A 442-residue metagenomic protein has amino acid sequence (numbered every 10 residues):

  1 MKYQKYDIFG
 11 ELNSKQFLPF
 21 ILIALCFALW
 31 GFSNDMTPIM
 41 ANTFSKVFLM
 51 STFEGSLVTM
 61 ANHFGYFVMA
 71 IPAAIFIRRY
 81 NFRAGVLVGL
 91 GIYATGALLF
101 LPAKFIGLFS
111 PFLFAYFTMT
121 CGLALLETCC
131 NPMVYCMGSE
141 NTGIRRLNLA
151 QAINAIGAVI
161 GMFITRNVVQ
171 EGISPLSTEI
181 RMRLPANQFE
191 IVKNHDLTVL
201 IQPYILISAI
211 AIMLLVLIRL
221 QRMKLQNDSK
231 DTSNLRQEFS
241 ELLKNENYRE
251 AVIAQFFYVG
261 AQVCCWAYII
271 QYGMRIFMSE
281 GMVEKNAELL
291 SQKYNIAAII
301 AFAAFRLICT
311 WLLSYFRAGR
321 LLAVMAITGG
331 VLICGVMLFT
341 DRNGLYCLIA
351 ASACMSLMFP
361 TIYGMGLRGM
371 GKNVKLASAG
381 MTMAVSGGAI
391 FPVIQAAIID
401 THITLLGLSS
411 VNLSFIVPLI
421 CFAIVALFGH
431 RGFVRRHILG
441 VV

Functional and structural regions predicted by a protein language model:
K2, L215-R222, V417-V442: Multi-pass alpha-helical transporter architecture, strongest for 12-TM Major Facilitator/SLC carriers used
L18-K46, C130-N131, C265-G273: Extracytoplasmic
T37-A41, G161-Q170, E241-I296: Extracytoplasmic gate region of multi-pass secondary transporters
L57-I77, I296-I308: Central cavity-lining transmembrane alpha-helices of secondary-active solute carriers, predominantly the Major
G91-I106, I327-D341: C-terminal ends and interior cores of transmembrane alpha-helices in multi-pass membrane transporters/permeases
L108-L126, N343-M358: Hydrophobic core of transmembrane alpha-helices in multi-pass small-molecule transporters, especially MFS/SLC-type
L125-S139, S356-K372: Intracellular juxtamembrane helix-capping segments at the cytosolic ends of symmetry-related transmembrane helices
